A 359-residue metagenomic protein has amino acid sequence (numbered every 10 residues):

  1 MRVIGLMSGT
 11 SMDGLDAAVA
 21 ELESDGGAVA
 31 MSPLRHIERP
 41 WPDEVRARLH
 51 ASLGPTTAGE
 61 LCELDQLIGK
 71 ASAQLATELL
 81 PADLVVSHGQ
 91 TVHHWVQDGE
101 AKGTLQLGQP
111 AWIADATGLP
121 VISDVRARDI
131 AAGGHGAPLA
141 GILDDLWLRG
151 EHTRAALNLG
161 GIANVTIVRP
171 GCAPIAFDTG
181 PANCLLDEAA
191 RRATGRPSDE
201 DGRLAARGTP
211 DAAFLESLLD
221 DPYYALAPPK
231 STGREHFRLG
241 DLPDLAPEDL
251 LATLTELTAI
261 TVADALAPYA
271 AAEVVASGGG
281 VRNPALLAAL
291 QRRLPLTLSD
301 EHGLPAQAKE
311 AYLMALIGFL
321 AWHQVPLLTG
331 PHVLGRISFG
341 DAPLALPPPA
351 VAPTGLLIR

Functional and structural regions predicted by a protein language model:
M1, T91-K102, P110, D124-R154: Conserved phosphate-binding catalytic cores of ATP/NTP-utilizing and phosphoryl-transfer enzymes
R2-I4, T153-L157, V275: Conserved beta-strand elements of the Class I
S8, L15-A20, P33-L49, A116 (+2 more regions): Glycine-rich phosphate-binding loop plus the immediately following alpha-helix
M12, E301-P349: Glycine-rich phosphate-binding/hydrolytic loop that grips phosphoryl groups
L22-G27: Short loop/turn segments immediately following beta-strands, especially the blade-tip and inter-blade linker loops
P55-G108: Short beta-strand-loop/turn "lid" adjacent to the catalytic site in phosphate-handling enzymes
A82-G89, Y269-G280: Short glycine-rich phosphate-binding loop at a beta-alpha junction
R196-E273, P284-Q291, R359: A contiguous, well-structured pocket-lining segment that forms one wall/lid of small-molecule binding clefts in soluble
